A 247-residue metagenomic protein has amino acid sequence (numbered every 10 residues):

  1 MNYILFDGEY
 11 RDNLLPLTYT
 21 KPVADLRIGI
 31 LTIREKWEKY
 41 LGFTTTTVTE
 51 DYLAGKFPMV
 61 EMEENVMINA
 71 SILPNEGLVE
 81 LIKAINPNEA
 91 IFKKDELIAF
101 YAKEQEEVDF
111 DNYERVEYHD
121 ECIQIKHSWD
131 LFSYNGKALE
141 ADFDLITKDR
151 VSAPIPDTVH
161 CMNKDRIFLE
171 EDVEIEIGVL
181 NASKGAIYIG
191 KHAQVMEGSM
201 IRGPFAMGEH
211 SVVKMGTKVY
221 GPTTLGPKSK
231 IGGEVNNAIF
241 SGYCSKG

Functional and structural regions predicted by a protein language model:
M1-K164: Terminal amphipathic alpha-helical/low-complexity segments used for targeting or macromolecular assembly
P154-G247: Structural signal for interior beta-strand "rungs" in well-ordered beta-sheet cores of soluble enzyme domains
